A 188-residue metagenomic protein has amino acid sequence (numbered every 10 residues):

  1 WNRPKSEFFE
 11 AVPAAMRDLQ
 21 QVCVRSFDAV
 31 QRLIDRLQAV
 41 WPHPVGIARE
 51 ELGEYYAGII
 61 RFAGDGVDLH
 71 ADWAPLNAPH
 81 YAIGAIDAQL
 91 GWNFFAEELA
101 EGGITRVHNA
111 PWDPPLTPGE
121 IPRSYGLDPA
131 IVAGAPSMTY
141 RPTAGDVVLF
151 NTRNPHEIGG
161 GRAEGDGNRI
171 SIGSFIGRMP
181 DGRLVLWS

Functional and structural regions predicted by a protein language model:
R3-A63: Signature of the catalytic double-stranded beta-helix
F27-P42, G91-N93, D113-P122, D166-F175 (+1 more regions): Short N-terminal helix-initiation segments at or just after the protein's N-terminus
D28, Y55, D87-G91, A100 (+3 more regions): Short, well-structured alpha-helical interface segments that form or flank functional binding sites
G46-E51, I59, I104-V107, L149 (+1 more regions): A structural signal for short, well-ordered beta-strand segments and their strand-loop junctions that often border
A48-L52, H80-I86, T139-R141, G161-E164: A general structural signal for short secondary-structure junctions and capping/turn motifs
F62, N109, T152: Pocket-edge structural micro-motifs
D65-T139, V185: Catalytic core of non-heme Fe(II) oxygenases with the double-stranded beta-helix
G119-S188: Catalytic core of Fe(II)/2-oxoglutarate
